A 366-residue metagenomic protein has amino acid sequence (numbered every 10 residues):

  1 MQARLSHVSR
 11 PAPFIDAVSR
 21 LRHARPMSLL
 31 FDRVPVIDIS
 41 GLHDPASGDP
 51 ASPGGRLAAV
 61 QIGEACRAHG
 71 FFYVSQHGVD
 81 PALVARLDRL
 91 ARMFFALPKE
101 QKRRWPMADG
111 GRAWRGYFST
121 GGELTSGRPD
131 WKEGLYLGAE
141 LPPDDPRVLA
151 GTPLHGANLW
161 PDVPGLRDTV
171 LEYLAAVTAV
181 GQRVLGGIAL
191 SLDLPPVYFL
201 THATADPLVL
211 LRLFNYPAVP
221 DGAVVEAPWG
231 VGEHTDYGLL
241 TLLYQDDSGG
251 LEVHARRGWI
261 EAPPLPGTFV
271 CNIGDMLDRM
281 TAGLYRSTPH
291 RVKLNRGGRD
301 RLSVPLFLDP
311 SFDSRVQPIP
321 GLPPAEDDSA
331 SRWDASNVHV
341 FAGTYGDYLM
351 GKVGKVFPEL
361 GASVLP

Functional and structural regions predicted by a protein language model:
R4-P366: Peripheral, non-catalytic segments flanking oxidoreductase cores
